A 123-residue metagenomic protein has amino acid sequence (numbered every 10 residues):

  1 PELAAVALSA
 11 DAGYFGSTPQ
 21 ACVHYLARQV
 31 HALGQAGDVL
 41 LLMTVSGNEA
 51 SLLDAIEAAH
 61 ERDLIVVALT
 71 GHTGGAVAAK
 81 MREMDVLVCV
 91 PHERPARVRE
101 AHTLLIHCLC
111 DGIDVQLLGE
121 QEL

Functional and structural regions predicted by a protein language model:
P1-E122: Glycine-rich phosphate-binding loops that contact phosphosugars or nucleotide phosphates
